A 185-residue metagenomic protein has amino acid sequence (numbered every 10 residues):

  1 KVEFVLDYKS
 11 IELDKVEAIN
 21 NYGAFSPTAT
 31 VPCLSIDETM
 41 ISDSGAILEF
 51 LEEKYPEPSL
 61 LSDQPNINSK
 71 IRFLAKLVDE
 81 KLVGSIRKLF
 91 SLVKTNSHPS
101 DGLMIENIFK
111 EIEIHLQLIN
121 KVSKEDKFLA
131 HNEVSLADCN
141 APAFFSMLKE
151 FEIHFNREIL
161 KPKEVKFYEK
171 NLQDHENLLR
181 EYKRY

Functional and structural regions predicted by a protein language model:
K1-H115, N120, K127, E133: GST-like domain detector, emphasizing the conserved glutathione-binding G-site in the N-terminal thioredoxin-like
E3, I11-L13, F155-K163, Y182-K183: Non-catalytic interaction surface on structured domains
S44, L74, L136-A137, A141-F144 (+1 more regions): Short runs of predominantly hydrophobic/aromatic residues within well-ordered alpha helices that form helix-helix
P99-E106, I153-F167: Acidic, serine/threonine/proline-rich low-complexity intrinsically disordered regions
D126-K127, D138, R184-Y185: Long, charge-rich low-complexity segments
L129-E158, K166: GST superfamily/GST-like fold recognition
E164-Y185: Long hydrophobic alpha-helical segments typical of transmembrane helices together with their membrane-interfacial
